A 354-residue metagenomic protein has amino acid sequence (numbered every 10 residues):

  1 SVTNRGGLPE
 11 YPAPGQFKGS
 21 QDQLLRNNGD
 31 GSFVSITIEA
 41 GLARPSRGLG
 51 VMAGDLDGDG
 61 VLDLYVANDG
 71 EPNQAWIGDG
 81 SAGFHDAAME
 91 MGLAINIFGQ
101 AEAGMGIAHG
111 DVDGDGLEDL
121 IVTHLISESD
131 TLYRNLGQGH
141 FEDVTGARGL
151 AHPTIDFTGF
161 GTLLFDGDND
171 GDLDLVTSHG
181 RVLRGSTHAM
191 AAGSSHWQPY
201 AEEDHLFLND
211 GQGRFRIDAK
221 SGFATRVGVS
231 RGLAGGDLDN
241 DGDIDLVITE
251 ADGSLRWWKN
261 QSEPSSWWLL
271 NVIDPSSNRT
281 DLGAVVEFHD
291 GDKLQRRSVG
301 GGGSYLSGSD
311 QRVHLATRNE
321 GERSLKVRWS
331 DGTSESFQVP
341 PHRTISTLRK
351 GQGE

Functional and structural regions predicted by a protein language model:
S1-F17, S178-P199: Short, conserved, GDST-rich strand-edge loop motifs in beta-rich repeat architectures
A13-S20, G70-E71, L125-E128, S194-E202 (+1 more regions): Short, solvent-exposed loop/turn segments at conserved positions within beta-propeller repeat blades
K18, E39-M52, L93-A108, G149-L163 (+4 more regions): Repeat-based blade/solenoid architectures
S20-N28, I77, R134, E202-D210: Beta-propeller blade signature
R26, L49-G58, L62, I77 (+3 more regions): Beta-propeller blade termini
G31-L42, G83-I97, G139-H152, G213-F223: Blade-edge beta-strand/turn elements of extracellular beta-propeller and related beta-sheet repeat scaffolds
D59, D63-N68, D115, D119-H124 (+4 more regions): Hydrophobic beta-strand segments that make up the repeating blades of beta-propeller and related beta-repeat
P199-E202, N209-E354: Gly/Ser/Thr/Pro-enriched helix-cap/hinge segments flanking short amphipathic alpha-helices
